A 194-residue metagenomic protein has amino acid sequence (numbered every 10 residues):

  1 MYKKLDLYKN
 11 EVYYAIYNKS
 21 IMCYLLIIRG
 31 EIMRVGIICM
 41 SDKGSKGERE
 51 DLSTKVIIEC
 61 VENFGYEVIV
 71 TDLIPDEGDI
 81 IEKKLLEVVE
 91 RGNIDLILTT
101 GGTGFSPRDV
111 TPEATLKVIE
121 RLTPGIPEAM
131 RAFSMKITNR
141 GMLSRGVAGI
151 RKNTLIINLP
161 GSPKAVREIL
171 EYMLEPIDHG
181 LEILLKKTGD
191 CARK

Functional and structural regions predicted by a protein language model:
Y2-K194: Non-catalytic beta/alpha edge segments that cap or flank active sites
